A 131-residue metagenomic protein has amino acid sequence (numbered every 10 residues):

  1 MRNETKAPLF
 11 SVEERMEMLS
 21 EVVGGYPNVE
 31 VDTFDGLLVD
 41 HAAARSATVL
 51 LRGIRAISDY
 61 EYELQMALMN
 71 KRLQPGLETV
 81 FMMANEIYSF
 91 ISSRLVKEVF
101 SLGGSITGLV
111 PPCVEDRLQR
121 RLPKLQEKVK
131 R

Functional and structural regions predicted by a protein language model:
M1-R131: Nucleotidyltransferase catalytic core that binds NTPs
